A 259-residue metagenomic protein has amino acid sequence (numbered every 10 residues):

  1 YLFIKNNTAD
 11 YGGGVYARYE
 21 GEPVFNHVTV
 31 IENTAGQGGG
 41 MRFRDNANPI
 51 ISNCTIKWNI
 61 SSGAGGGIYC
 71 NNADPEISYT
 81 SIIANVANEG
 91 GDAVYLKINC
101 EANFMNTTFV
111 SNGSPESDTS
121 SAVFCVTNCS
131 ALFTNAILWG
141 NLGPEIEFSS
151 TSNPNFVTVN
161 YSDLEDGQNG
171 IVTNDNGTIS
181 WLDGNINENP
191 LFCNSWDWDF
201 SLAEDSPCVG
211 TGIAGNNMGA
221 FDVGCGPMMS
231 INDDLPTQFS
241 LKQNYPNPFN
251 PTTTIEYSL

Functional and structural regions predicted by a protein language model:
Y1-I4, A17, P23-T34, M41-D199: Predominantly extracellular beta-rich ligand-binding scaffolds that present long acidic/polar faces for carbohydrate
D183, N189, D197-D199, G215-M218 (+3 more regions): Generic secondary-structure boundary/loop-capping signal
I186, G212, S240-K242: Residue-level marker of motif borders
C193, V209, K242: Nucleotide phosphate-binding site architecture
W196-S230: Surface beta-loop-beta hairpin patches that serve as ligand-binding interfaces in beta-rich domains
N232-Y245, F249-L259: Glycine-centered coil/turn sites that cap beta-strands in beta-rich domains
